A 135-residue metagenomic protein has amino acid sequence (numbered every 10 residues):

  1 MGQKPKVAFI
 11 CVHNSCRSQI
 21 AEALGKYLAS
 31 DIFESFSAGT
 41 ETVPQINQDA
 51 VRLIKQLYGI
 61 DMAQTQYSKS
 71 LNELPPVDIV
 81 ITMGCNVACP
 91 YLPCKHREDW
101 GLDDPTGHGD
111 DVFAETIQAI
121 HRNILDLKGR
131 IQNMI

Functional and structural regions predicted by a protein language model:
G2-I135: Short polar/charged helix/loop
